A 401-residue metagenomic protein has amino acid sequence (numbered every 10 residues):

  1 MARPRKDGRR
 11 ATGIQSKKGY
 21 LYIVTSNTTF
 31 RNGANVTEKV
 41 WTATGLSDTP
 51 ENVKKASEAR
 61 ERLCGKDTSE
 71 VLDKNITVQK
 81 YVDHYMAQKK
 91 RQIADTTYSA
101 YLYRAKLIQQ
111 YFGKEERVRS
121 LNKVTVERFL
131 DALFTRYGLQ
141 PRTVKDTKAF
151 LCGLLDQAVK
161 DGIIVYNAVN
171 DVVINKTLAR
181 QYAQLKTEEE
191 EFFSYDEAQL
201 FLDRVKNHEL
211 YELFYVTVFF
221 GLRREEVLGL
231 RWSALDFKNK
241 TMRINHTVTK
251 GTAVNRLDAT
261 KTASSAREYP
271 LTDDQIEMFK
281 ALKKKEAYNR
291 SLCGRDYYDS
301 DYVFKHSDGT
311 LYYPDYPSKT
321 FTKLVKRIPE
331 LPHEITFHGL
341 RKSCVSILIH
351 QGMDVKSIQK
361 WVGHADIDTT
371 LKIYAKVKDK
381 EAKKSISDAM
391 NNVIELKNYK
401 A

Functional and structural regions predicted by a protein language model:
M1-K18: Short N-terminal "domain-start" leader segments that mark the transition from disordered tails or signal peptides into
K17-Y20, N27-S120, V124, L282-Y298: N-terminal DNA-binding module of tyrosine recombinases/phage integrases
N52, M86-I163, L311-Y316, H333-G339: N-terminal core-binding DNA-recognition domain of tyrosine site-specific recombinases/integrases
K145-A149, K160, I164, N170-L230 (+4 more regions): Basic, Lys/Arg- and aromatic-enriched nucleic-acid-binding interface segment
D203, N207-H208, F220, Y269 (+3 more regions): Short, basic (Lys/Arg/His-rich) helix/loop patches that form interaction surfaces in the mid-to-C-terminal regions
A234-T241, M353-I373: Short, polar N-cap/turn motifs at the start of nucleic acid-interacting alpha helices
N239, T252-A266, D273-Q275, A281 (+3 more regions): C-terminal secondary-structure termini that scaffold catalytic or DNA-interacting sites
V248, V362-D388: Catalytic-site neighborhood detector that most strongly recognizes the C-terminal catalytic loop/helix of tyrosine
